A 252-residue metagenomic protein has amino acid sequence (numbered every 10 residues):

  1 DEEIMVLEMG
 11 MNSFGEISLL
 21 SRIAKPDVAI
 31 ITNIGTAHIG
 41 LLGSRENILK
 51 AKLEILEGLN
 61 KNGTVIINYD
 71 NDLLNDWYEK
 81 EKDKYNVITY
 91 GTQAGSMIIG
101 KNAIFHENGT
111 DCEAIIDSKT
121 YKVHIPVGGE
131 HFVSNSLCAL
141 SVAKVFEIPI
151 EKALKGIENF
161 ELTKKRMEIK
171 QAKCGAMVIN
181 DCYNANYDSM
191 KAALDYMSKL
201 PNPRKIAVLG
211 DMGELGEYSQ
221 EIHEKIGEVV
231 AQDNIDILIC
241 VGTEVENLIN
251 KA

Functional and structural regions predicted by a protein language model:
E2-F14, V178-N184: Switch II (G3) loop of P-loop NTPases
M5, V65, V178, A207-V208: Residue-level marker for buried hydrophobic side chains located in beta-strands that build the well-ordered beta-sheet
L7-E8, T32-N33, N68, V208-G210: Short beta-strand segments
M11, T36, N71, Y183-A185 (+1 more regions): Short, glycine/acidic-enriched loop or turn micro-motifs at the edges of active sites
S13-I17, V133-S136, Y187-A193: Short glycine/serine/threonine-rich phosphate/pyrophosphate-binding segments that cradle anionic phosphate groups
V28-M177, N202-P203, E228-A231, I235-I237 (+1 more regions): Acidic, Mg2+-coordinating active-site environments of NTP-dependent enzymes
T163, C182-A252: Active-site beta-alpha connecting loops in nucleotide-dependent enzymes
